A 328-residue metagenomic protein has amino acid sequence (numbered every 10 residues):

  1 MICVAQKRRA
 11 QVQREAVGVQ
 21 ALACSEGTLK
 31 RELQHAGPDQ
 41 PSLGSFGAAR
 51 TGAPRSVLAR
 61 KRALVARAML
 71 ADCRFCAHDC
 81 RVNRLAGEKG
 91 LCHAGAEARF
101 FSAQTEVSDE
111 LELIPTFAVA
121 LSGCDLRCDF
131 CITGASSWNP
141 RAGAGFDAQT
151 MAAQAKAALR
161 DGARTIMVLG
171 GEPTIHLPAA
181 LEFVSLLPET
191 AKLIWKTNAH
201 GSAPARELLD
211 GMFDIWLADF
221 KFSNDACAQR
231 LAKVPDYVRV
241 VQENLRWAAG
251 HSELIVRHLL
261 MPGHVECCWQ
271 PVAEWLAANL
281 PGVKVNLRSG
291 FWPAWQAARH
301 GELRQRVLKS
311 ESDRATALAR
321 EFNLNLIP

Functional and structural regions predicted by a protein language model:
M1-A86, A249-L254, H258-P328: Auxiliary Fe-S-binding modules of radical SAM enzymes
L29, L43, G47-D125, D129 (+1 more regions): N-terminal [4Fe-4S]-dependent radical SAM core
R31, C128-T133, P140-G143, P178-A180 (+1 more regions): Short, conserved acidic/polar surface loops in the N-terminal third of protein domains
R31, G95, G134, L169-E172 (+1 more regions): Fold-independent oxyanion-binding glycine-rich loops and adjacent beta-strand/coil segments at enzyme active sites
R31, S122, G145, T174 (+2 more regions): Residue-level marker of alpha-helix boundaries and capping positions
S136-F146, T165-L169: Glycine-rich phosphate-binding "P-loop"
A144-A148, V234-V238, Q305-K309: Flexible, glycine- and charge-enriched loops at secondary-structure boundaries
T150-G301: Conserved AdoMet/S-adenosylmethionine-binding subsite of the radical SAM
